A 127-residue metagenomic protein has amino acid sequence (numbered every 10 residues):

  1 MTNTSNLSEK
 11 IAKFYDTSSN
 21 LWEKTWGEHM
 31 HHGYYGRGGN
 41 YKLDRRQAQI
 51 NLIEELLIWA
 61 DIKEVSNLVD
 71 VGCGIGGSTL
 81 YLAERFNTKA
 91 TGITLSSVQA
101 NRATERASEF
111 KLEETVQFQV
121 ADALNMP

Functional and structural regions predicted by a protein language model:
M1-K24: N-terminal auxiliary segments of SAM/dcSAM-dependent transferases
S8, K42, R46, I93: Flexible, glycine- and charge-enriched loops at secondary-structure boundaries
I11, Q49, Q99: Hydrophobic (often cysteine-bearing) scaffold residues that line and stabilize catalytic clefts of nucleotide/cofactor
T17, K24, E55-W59, Y81-E84 (+1 more regions): Residue-level signal for well-ordered alpha-helical scaffold segments within enzymatic catalytic domains
H29-G39, L43-S66: Conserved alpha-helix/loop element of class I SAM-dependent methyltransferases that forms part of the SAM/SAH-binding
A60, M126-P127: Residue "hotspots" at secondary-structure boundaries inside conserved domains
N67-V69, I75-N125: Class I SAM-dependent methyltransferase SAM/SAH-binding core
